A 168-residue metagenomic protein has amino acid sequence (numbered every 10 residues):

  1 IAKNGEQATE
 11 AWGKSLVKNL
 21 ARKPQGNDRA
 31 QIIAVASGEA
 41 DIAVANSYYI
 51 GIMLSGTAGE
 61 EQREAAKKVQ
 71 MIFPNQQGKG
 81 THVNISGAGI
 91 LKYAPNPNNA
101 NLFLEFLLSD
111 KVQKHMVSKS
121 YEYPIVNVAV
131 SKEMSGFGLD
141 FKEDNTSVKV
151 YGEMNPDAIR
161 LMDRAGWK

Functional and structural regions predicted by a protein language model:
I1-P74: Ligand-binding pocket segment of bilobal, Venus flytrap-like solute-binding proteins
K3, N19, A34, G38 (+5 more regions): Structured segments of extracytoplasmic/periplasmic soluble domains in secreted or envelope-associated proteins
Q7, G26-R29, V44, Y93-N98 (+2 more regions): Soluble non-cytosolic domains of exported or imported proteins
K14, I33, S37, N101-E105 (+3 more regions): Solvent-exposed, polar/charged alpha-helical surfaces in well-ordered, non-transmembrane soluble domains, broadly
A34-S47, Q62-A66, V83-I85, E122-M134 (+1 more regions): A short, terminal or domain-edge coil/loop segment
E64-N96: Flexible, solvent-exposed loop/hinge segments that line or gate ligand/substrate-binding clefts
S86-N145: Mature extracytoplasmic/periplasmic domains
V130-K168: Extracellular/periplasmic bilobal clamshell ligand-binding domains
